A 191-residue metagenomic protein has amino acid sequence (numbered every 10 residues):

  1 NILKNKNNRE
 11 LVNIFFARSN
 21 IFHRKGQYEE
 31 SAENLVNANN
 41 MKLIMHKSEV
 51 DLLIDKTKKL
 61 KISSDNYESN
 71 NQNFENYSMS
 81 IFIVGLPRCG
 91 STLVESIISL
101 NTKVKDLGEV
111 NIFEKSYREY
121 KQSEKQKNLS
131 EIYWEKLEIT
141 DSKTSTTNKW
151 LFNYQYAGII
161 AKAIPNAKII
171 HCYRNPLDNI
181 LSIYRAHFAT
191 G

Functional and structural regions predicted by a protein language model:
N1-T140: Alpha-helical solenoid repeat scaffolds of the TPR/TPR-like class and their adjacent stem/linker regions that mediate
N101-L107, N111-S123, T140-G191: PAPS-dependent sulfotransferase catalytic domain
